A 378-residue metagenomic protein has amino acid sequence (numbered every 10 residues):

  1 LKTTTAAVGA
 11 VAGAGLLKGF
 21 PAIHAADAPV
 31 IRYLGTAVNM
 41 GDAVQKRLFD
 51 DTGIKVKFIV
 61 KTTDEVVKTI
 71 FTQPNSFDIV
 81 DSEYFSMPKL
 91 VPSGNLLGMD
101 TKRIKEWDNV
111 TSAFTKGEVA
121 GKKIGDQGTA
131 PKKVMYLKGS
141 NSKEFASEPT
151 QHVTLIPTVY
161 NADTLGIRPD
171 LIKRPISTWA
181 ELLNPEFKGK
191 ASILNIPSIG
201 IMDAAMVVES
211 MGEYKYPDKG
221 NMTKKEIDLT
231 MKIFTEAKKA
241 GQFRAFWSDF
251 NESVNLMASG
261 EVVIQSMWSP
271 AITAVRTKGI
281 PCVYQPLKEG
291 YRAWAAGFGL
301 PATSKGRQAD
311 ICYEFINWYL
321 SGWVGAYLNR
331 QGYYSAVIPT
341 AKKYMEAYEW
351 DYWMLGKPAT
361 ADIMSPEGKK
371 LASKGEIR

Functional and structural regions predicted by a protein language model:
L1-F20: N-terminal export signals
A22-A25, G299-S373: Mature extracytoplasmic/periplasmic domains
A26-S93: Early extracytoplasmic/lumenal segment of secretory-pathway proteins
R32-G35, K57-I59, D78-D81, P157 (+6 more regions): Structural recognition of the beta-strand scaffold that forms the well-ordered cores of secreted hydrolase catalytic
I54, Q73-D81, N95-L97, F187-K190 (+1 more regions): Alpha-to-beta junction loops
V66-V67, M87, S253-V254, I272 (+1 more regions): Short, hydrophobic alpha-helical packing/hinge segments within bilobed ligand-binding/sensory domains
V91-E252: Extracytoplasmic ligand-binding site segments that recognize negatively charged/polar headgroups
Q242-K305, K342-M354: Extracytoplasmic/periplasmic substrate-binding proteins
